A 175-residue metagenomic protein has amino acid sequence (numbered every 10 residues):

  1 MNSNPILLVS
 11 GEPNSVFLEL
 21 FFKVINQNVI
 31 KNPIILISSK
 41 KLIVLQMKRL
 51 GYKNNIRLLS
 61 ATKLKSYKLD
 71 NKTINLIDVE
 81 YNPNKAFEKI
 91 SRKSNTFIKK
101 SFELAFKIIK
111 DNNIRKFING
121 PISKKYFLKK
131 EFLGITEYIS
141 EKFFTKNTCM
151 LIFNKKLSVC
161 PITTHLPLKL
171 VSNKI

Functional and structural regions predicted by a protein language model:
M1-I175: Anion-binding alpha/beta catalytic cores of soluble intermediary-metabolism enzymes, centered on
